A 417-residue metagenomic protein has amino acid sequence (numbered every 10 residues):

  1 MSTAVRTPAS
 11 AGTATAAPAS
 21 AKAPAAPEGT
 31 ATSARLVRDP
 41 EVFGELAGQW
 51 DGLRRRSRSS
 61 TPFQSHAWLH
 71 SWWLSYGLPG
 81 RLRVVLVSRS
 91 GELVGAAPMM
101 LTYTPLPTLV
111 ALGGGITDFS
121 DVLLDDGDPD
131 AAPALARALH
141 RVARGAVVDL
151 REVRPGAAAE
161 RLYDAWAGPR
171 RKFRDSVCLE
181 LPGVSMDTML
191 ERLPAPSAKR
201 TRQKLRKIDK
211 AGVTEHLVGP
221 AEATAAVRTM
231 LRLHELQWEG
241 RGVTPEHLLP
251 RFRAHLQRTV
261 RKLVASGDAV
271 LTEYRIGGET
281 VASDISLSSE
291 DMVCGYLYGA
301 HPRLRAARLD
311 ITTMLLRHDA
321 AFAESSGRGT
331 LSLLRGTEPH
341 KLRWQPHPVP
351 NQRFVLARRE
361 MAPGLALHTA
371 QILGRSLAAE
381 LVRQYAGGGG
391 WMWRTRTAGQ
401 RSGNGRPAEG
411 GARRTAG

Functional and structural regions predicted by a protein language model:
S2-T32, L36, E160-T188, R192 (+1 more regions): Active-site/acyl-donor-binding loops of N-acyltransferases
P27-G29, L112-I116, K207-K210: Short, flexible turn/loop "capping" segments at secondary-structure junctions
S33-L109, V153-S176, V184, M189-A307 (+1 more regions): A conserved beta-strand-loop-helix scaffold within acyl/acetyltransferase catalytic domains
R38-F43, L101, D121-P155, A159-E160 (+8 more regions): Hydrophobic/basic alpha-helical segments enriched in Actinobacteria
W72, S120-L124, A132-P133, G183-M189 (+8 more regions): Low-complexity, flexible helical/coil segments
R81-R83, S88-R89, L101-R174, S289-P350: Acyl-donor binding region in acyl/amide transferases
A96, A136-G156, A195-A211, M230 (+3 more regions): A broadly tuned preference for mixed-charge, low-complexity surface segments
G114, A138-L139, E191-K199, H368-L373: Short intrinsically disordered coil segments
